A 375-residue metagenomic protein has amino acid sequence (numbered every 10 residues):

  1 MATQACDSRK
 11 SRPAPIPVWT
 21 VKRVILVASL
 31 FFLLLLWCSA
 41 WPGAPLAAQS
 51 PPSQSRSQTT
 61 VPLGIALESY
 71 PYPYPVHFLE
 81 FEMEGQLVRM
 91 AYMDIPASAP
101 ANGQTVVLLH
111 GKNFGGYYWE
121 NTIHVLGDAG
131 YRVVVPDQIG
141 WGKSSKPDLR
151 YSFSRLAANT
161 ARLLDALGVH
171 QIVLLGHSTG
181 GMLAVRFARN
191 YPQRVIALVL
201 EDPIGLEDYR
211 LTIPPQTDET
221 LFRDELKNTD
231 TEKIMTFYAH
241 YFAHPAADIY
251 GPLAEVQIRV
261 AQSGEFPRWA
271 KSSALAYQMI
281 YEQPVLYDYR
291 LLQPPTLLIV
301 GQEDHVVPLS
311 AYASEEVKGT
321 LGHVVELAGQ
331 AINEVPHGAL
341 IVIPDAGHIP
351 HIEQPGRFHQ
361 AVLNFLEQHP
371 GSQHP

Functional and structural regions predicted by a protein language model:
A66-M93: N-terminal cap/lid segment of alpha/beta-hydrolase-fold proteins
F81-Q86, M93-P96, Q138-L175, T179: Active-site loop/oxyanion-hole signature of alpha/beta-hydrolase fold enzymes
V88, I95-K143: Conserved HGGG/HGGXW glycine-rich cap/lid loop of the alpha/beta-hydrolase fold
G181-P192, L198: Short glycine-enriched nucleophile-adjacent loop and the immediately C-terminal alpha-helix near the catalytic center
R189, L198-N228: Flexible "cap/lid" loop of the alpha/beta hydrolase fold
N228-R290: Conserved alpha/beta-hydrolase catalytic His-Asp/Glu region
E265-E326: Conserved serine/cysteine hydrolase catalytic core
E326, E334-P375: Catalytic active-site module of serine/aspartate enzymes centered on a nucleophile-bearing elbow/loop
